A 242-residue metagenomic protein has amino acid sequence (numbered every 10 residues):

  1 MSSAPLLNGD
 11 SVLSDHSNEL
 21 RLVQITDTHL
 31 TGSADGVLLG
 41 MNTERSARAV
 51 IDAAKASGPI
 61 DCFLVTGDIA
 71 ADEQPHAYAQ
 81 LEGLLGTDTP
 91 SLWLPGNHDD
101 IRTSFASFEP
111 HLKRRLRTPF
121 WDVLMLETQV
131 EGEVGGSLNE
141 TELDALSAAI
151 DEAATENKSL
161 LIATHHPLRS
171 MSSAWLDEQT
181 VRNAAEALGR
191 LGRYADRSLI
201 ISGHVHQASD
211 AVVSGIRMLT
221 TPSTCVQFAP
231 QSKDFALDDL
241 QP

Functional and structural regions predicted by a protein language model:
M1-Q80, M171: N-terminal active-site segment of His-dependent metallophosphoesterases
S2-L7, H16, I25, R190 (+1 more regions): Binuclear metal-dependent phosphoesterase catalytic core
L13-Q24, R115-M125, I150-L161, V212-M218: Beta-strand-turn-beta hairpins that frame and shape the catalytic cleft of phosphate-ester-processing enzymes
V23-S46, A71, D100-P110, E131-E140 (+1 more regions): Acidic/histidine-rich helix-loop elements that form or flank divalent-metal/phosphate-binding sites at the catalytic
Q24-T26, C62-D68, S91-N97, L126-E127 (+3 more regions): Active-site neighborhood of phospho(di)ester-bond hydrolases with catalytic His/Asp-centered motifs
A34-G36, V65-G86, D100-L112, S173-W175 (+1 more regions): Metal-dependent catalytic neighborhoods of phosphoester/phosphodiester hydrolases
A34-L38, E156-S198, A229: Active-site-proximal segments of metal-dependent phosphoesterases and phosphodiesterases across multiple
T118-S159, L176-E186: Binuclear metal-dependent hydrolase catalytic cores centered on His/Asp/Glu-rich metal-binding motifs
